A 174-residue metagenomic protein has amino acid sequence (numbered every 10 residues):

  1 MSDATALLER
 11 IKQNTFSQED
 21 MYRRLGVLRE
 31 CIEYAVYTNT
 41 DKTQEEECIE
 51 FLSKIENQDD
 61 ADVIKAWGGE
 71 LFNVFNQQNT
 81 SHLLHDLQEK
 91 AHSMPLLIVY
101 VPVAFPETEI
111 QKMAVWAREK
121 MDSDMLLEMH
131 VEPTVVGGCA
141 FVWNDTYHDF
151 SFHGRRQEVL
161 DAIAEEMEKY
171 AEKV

Functional and structural regions predicted by a protein language model:
M1-V136, A140, N144-V174: Elongated, mostly alpha-helical coiled-coil "stalk/stator" tethers of large membrane protein machines
